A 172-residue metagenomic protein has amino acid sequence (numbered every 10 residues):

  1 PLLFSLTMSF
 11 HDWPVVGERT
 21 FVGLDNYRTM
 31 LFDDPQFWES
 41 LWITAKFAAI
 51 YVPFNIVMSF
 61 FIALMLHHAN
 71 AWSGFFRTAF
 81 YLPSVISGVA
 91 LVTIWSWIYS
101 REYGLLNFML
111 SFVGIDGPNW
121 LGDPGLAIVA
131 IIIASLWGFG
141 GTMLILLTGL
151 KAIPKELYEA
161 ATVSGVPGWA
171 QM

Functional and structural regions predicted by a protein language model:
P1-M172: A structural signal for multi-pass alpha-helical bundles of membrane permease subunits that mediate small-molecule
